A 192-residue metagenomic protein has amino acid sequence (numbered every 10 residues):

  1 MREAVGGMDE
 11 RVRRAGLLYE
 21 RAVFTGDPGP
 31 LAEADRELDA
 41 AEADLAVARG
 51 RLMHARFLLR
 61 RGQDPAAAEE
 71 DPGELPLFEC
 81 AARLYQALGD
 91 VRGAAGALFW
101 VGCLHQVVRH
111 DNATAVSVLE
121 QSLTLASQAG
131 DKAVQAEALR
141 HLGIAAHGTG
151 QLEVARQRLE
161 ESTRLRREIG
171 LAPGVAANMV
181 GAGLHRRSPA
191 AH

Functional and structural regions predicted by a protein language model:
D9, G16, D44, R49-R51 (+3 more regions): Residue register of alpha-helical TPR repeats
A15, A22, G50, A55-F57 (+6 more regions): Conserved small-residue packing positions in alpha-helical repeats and bundles
L17-G26, H54-G62, Q106-V107, H147 (+2 more regions): Specific register positions within alpha-helical solenoid repeats of the TPR/Sel1-like families, i.e., one
L31, L38, D71, F78 (+5 more regions): Hydrophobic/aromatic packing residues within the alpha-helices of TPR/SEL1-like helical repeat arrays
A41, L84-D90, H110, T124-D131 (+3 more regions): Short coil/turn linkers that connect adjacent helices within long alpha-helical scaffolds, especially alpha-solenoid
A55-L75: Short coil/linker segments at helix-helix boundaries
L77, A94-H105, V118, L125 (+4 more regions): TPR/Sel1-like alpha-solenoid repeat signature
